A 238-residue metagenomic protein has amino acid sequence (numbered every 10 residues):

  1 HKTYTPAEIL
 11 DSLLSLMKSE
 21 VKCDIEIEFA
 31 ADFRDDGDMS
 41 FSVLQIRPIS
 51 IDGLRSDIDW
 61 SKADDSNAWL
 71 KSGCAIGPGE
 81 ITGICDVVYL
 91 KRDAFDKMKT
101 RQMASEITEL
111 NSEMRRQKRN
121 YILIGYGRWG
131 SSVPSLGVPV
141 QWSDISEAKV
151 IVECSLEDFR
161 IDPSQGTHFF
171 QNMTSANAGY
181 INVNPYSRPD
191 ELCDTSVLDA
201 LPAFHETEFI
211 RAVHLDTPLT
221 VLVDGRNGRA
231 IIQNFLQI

Functional and structural regions predicted by a protein language model:
H1-I238: Conserved divalent-metal-coordinating catalytic cores that perform phosphate/pyrophosphate/nucleotidyl transfer
